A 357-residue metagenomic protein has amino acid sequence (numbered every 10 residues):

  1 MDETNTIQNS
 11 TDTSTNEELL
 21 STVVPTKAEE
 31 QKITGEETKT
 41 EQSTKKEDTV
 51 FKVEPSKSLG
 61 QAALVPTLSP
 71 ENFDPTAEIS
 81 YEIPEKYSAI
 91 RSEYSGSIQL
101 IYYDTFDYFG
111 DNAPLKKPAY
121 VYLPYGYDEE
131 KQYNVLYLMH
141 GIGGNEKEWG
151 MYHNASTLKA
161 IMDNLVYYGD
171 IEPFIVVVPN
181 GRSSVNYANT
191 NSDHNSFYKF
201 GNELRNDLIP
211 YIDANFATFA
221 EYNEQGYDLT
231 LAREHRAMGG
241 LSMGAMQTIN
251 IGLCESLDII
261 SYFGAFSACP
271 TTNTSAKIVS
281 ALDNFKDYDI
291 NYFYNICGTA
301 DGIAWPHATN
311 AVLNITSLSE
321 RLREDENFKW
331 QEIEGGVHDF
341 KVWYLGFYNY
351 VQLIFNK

Functional and structural regions predicted by a protein language model:
M1-L68: N-terminal, intrinsically disordered, polar/charged segments of Gram-positive cell-envelope systems that serve as
K45-K357: Non-catalytic cap/lid and distal C-terminal segments of serine-dependent acyl enzymes
